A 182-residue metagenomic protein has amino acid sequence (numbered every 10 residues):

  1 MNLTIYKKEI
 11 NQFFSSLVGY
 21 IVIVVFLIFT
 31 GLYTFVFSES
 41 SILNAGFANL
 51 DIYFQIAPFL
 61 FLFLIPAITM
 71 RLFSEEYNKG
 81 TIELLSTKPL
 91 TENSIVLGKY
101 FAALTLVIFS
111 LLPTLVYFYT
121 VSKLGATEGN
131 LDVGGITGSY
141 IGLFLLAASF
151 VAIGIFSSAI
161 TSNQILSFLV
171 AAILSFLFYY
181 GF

Functional and structural regions predicted by a protein language model:
M1-G19: Aromatic- and glycine-rich beta-strand/loop motifs that create alpha-glucan
K8, Q12, E75, T87 (+2 more regions): Transmembrane helix-loop junction
S15-G31, G98-F109: Alpha-helical transmembrane segments of integral membrane proteins, especially early/N-terminal helices
I23-F26, S167-F178: Central hydrophobic cores of alpha-helical transmembrane segments in multi-pass integral membrane proteins
L32-F35, I42, F47-L60, A102-Q164 (+1 more regions): Secretory targeting signals
Y53-E75: Long, hydrophobic alpha-helical segments
I68-K88, Y100: Transmembrane helix boundary and interhelical loop/hinge segments in multi-pass membrane proteins
T91-E92: Short coil/turn motifs that cap or connect alpha-helices
